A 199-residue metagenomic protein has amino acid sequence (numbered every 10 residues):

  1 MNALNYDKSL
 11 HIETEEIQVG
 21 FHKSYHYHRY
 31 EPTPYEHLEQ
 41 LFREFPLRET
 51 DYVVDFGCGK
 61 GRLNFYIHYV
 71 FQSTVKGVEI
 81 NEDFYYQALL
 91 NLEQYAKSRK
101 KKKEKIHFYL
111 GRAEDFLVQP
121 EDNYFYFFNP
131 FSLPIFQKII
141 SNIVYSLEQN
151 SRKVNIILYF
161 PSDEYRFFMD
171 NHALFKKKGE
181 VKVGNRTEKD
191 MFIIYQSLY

Functional and structural regions predicted by a protein language model:
M1-E49: S-adenosyl-L-methionine
T50-G59: Conserved class I S-adenosyl-L-methionine
G61-F65: Glycine-rich SAM-binding Motif I of class I
T74-E79: Conserved SAM-binding motif I beta-strand of class I
F84: Conserved short alpha-helix immediately C-terminal to the canonical SAM/SAH-binding motif I of Rossmann-like
Q87-P120: S-adenosyl-L-methionine
D122-I135: A short SAM/SAH-binding and catalytic strip from SAM-dependent methyltransferases
I135-I194: C-terminal substrate-binding/active-site "lid" region of AdoMet-derived donor-dependent transferases
